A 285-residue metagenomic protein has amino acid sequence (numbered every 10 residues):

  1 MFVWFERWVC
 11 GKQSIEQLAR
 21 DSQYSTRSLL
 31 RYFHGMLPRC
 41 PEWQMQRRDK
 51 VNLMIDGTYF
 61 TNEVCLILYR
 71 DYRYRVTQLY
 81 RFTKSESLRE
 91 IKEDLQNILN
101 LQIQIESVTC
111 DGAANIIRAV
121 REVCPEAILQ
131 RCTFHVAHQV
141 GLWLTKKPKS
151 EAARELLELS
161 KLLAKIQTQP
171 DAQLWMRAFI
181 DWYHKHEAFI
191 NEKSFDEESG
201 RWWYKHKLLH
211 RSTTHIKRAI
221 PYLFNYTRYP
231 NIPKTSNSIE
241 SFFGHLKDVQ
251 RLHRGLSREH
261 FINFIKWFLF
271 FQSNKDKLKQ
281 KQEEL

Functional and structural regions predicted by a protein language model:
M1-Q13: Short, amphipathic alpha-helical "recognition" segments used to contact nucleic acids or chromatin
F5, S107-I117, C124, R154-L285: Acidic/histidine-rich catalytic cores and adjacent linkers of DNA breakage/strand-transfer/modification proteins
I15-R20: Residues within the helices of the helix-turn-helix
D21-A114, R118-E126, A219, S238: RNase H-like nuclease fold core
C124-P148: Inter-helix linker motif
